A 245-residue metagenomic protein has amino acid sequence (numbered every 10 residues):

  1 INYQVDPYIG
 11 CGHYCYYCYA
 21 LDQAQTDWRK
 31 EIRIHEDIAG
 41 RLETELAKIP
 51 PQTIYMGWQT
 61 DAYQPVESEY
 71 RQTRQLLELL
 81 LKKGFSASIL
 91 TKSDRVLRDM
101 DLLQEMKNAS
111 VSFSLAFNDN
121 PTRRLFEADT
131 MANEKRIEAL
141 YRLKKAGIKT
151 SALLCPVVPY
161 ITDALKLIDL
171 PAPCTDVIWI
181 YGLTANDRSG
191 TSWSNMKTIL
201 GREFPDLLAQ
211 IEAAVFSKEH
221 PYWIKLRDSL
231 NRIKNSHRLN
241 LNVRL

Functional and structural regions predicted by a protein language model:
I1-S110, N118-T122, N133, I137 (+2 more regions): Conserved Radical SAM active-site core
I34, V96-L97, V157-T162, A185-N186: Acidic-and-aromatic substrate-binding clefts and catalytic sites of carbohydrate-active enzymes
I54, A87, V111-F113, T150-L154 (+2 more regions): Hydrophobic faces of well-ordered beta-strands that scaffold small-molecule active sites in alpha/beta enzyme cores
Q59-D61, K92-D94, S114-N118, C155-V157 (+2 more regions): Active-site beta-loop-alpha junctions enriched in small/polar residues
L125-F126: Periplasmic OmpA-like peptidoglycan-binding domain that tethers envelope proteins to the cell wall
D129, R142-T162, F216-H220: Conserved strand-turn element in the central/C-terminal portion of the radical SAM core barrel that lines
M131-R136, L200-F204: A polyampholytic, Gly/Pro-enriched intrinsically disordered region
Y160-L245: Auxiliary Fe-S-binding modules of radical SAM enzymes
